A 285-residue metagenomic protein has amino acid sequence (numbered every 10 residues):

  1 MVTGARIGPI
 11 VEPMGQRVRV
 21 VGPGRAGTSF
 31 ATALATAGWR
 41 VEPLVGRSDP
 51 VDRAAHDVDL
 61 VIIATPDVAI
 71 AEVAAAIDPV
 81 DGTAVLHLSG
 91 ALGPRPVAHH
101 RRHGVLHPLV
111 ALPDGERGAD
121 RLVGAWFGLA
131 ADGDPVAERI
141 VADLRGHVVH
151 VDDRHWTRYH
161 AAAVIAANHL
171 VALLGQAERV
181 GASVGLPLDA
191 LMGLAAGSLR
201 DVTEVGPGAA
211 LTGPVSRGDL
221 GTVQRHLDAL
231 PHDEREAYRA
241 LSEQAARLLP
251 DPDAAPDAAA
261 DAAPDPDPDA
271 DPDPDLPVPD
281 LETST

Functional and structural regions predicted by a protein language model:
M1-V18, G133, D251-T285: Actinobacteria-biased recognition of intrinsically disordered, low-complexity terminal regions
V2-D57: NAD(P)+-binding Rossmann beta1-loop-alpha1 motif at the extreme N-terminus of oxidoreductases
G15-R17, G82, G124: Phosphate-coordination loops involved in phosphoryl transfer and adenosine-cofactor binding
V18-V20, I63, L129: Hydrophobic Val/Ile/Leu positions in short beta-strands of Rossmann-like dinucleotide-binding domains
T28, T32, S48-G118: Rossmann-like NAD(P)(H) cofactor-binding subdomain of soluble oxidoreductases
A37, G115-E204: Internal alpha-helical scaffold of NAD(P)-dependent oxidoreductase catalytic cores
S198-D253, D257, D275-T285: Interdomain hinge/lid region at the active-site interface of Rossmann-like NAD(P)-dependent oxidoreductases
